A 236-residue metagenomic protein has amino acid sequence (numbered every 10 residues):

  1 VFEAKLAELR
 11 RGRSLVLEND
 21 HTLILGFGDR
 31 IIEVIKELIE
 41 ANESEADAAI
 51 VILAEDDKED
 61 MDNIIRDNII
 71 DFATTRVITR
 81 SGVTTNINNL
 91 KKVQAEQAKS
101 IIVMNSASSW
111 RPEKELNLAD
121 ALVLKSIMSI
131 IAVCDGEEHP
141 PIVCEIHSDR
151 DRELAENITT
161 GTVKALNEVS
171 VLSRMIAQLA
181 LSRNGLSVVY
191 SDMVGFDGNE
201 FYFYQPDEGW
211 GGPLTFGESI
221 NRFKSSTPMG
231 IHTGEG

Functional and structural regions predicted by a protein language model:
V1-G236: Cytosolic regulatory regions of ion transport systems
